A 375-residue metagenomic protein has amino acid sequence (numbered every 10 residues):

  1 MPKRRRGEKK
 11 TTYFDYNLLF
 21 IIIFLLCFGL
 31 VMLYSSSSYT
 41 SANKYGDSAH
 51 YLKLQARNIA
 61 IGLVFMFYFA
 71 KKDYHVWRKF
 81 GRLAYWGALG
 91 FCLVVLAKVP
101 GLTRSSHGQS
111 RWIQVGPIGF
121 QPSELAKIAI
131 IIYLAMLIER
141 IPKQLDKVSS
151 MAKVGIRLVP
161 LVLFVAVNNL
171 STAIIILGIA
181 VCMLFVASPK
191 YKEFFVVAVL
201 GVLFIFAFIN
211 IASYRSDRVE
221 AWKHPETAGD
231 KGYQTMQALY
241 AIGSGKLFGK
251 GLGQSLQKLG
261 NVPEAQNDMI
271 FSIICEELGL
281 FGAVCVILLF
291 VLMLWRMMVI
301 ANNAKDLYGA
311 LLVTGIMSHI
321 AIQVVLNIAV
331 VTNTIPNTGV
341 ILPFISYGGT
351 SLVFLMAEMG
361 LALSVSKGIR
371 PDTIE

Functional and structural regions predicted by a protein language model:
M1-A49: A generic N-terminal leader/anchor concept
M1-E8, T12, L33, V325-E375: A juxtamembrane structural motif centered on a specific transmembrane helix
Y13-F24, A84-L93, Y240-L247: Alpha-helical transmembrane segments of integral membrane proteins, especially early/N-terminal helices
F14, Y39, I131, L137 (+9 more regions): Residue-level detector of alpha-helical segments with a strong bias toward transmembrane helices and their helix-loop
I23-C27, S35, Y45-Q234, S272-N333 (+2 more regions): Hydrophobic alpha-helical transmembrane segments of multi-pass inner membrane proteins, especially in bacterial systems
G116-A126, A166-N168, K246, G251 (+1 more regions): Glycine/serine-rich anion-binding loops at beta->alpha junctions that coordinate negatively charged ligand groups
N169-I175, K250-S255, A265-N267, V284 (+3 more regions): Transmembrane helix boundary and interhelical junction motifs in multipass membrane proteins
A221, P225-N267, F271, L278-G282: TM-adjacent membrane-interface loops and short helices in multi-pass inner/ER membrane proteins
